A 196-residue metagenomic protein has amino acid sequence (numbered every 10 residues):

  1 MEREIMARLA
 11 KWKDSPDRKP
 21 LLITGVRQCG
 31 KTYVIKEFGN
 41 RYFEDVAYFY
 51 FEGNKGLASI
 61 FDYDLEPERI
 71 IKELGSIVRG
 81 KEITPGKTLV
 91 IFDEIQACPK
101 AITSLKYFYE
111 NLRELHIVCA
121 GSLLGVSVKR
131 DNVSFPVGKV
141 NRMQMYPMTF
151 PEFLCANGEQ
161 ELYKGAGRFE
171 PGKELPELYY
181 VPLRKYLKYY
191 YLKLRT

Functional and structural regions predicted by a protein language model:
M1-P16: Pre-Walker A adenine-sensing motif
I23: Hydrophobic anchor at the beta1->P-loop junction of P-loop NTPases
K31: Conserved lysine of the Walker
V34, F38: Hydrophobic positions on the alpha1 helix immediately C-terminal to the Walker A/P-loop
G53-G86: Short glycine-rich substrate-engagement loop in P-loop NTPases that contacts/grips substrate
I91, H116-S122, Q144, F153: Structural recognition of the conserved hydrophobic beta-strand(s) that form the central parallel beta-sheet of P-loop
E110-N132: Sensor-1/coupling segment of RecA-like P-loop NTPase cores
V128-T196: Interdomain motor-coupling "hinge/lid" segment immediately C-terminal to the ATP-binding subdomain of NTP-driven enzymes
